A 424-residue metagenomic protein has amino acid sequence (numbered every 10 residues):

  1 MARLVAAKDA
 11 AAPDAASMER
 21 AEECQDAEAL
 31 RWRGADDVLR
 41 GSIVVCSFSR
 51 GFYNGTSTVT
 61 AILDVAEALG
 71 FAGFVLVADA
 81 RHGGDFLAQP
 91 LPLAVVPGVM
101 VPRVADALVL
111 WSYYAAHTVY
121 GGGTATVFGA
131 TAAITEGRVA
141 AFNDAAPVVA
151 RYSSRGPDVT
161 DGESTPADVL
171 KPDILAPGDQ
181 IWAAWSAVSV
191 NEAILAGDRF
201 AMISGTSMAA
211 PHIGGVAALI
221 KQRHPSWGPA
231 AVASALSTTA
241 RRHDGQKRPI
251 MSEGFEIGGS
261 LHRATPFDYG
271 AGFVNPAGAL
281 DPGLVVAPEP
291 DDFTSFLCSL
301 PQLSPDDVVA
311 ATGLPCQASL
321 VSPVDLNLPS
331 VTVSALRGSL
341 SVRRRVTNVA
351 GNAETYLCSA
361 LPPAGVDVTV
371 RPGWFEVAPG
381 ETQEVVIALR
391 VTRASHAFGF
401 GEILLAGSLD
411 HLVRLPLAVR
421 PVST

Functional and structural regions predicted by a protein language model:
M1-T424: Loop-rich non-cytosolic ectodomains and luminal regions
